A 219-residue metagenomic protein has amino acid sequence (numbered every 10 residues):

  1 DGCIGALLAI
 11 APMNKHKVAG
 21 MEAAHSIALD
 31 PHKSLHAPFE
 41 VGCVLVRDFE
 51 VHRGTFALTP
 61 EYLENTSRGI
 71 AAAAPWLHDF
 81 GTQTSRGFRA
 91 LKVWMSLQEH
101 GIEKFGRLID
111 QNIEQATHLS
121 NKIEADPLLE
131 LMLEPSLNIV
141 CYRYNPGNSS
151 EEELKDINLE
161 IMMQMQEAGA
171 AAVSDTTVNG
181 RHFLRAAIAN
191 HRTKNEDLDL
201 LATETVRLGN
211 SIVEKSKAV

Functional and structural regions predicted by a protein language model:
D1-P12: Catalytic PLP-binding core of fold-type I/II PLP enzymes
I10, A19-E124: Active-site C-terminal subdomain of aminotransferase-like
K33, E99-E103, P146-N148, N190-K194: A generic structural motif
M95-S96, C141-P146, L184-A189: Short, hydrophobic beta-strand segments
D126, A168: Acidic-histidine catalytic/liganding microenvironments
E130-P135, V173-V178: Short beta-strand
L131-M165: Conserved PLP-binding catalytic core of the aspartate aminotransferase-like
V178-V219: PLP-dependent enzyme catalytic core of the Aspartate aminotransferase-like
